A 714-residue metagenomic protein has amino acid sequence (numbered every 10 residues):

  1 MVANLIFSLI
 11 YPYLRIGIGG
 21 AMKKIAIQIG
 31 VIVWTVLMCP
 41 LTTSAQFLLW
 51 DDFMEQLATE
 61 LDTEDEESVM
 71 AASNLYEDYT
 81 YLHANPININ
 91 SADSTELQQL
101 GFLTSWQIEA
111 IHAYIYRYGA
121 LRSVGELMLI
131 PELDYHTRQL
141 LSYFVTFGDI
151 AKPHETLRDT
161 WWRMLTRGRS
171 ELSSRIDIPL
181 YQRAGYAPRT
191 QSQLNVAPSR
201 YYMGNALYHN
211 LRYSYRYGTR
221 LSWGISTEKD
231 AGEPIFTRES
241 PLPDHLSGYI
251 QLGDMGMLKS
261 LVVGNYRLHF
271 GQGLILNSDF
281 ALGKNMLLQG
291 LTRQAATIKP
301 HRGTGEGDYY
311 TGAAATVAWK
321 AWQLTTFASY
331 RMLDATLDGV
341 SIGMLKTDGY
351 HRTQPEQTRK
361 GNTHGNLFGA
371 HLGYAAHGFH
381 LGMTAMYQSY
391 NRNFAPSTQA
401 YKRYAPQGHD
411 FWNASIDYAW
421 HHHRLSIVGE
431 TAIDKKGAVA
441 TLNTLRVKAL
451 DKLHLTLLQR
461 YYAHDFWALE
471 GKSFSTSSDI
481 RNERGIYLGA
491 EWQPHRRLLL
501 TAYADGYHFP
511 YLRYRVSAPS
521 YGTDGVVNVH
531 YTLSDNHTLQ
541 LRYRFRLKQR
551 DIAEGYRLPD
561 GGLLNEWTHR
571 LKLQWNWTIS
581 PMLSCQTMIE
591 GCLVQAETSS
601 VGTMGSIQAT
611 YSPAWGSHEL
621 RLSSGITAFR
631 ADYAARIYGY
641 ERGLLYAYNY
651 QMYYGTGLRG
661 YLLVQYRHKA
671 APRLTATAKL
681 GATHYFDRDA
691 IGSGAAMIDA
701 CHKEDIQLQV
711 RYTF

Functional and structural regions predicted by a protein language model:
M1-W50, F714: Bacterial Sec-dependent N-terminal signal peptides
S44-I235, P241-Q251, G256, N265-H269: Compositionally biased linear targeting/interaction segments
A184, G271-G273, T325, D334-L337 (+3 more regions): Short helix/loop capping segments that flank catalytic or ligand/cofactor-binding pockets
S199-A206, D308-Y310, G361-Q399, R403-F714: Exposed, low-structure sequence patches enriched in small/polar residues
E228-H245, K299-E306, T358-G361, A432-D434 (+1 more regions): Outer-membrane beta-barrel proteins
E239-D334, K452-A468, G616-Y633: Outer membrane beta-barrel
L282-R293, D338-Q354, G643-A647: Surface-exposed loop/turn segments flanking beta-strands in extracellular/periplasmic regions
G307-Q354, G361-G373: Aromatic- and glycine-enriched pocket-lining scaffold segments that form the walls of small-molecule binding clefts
